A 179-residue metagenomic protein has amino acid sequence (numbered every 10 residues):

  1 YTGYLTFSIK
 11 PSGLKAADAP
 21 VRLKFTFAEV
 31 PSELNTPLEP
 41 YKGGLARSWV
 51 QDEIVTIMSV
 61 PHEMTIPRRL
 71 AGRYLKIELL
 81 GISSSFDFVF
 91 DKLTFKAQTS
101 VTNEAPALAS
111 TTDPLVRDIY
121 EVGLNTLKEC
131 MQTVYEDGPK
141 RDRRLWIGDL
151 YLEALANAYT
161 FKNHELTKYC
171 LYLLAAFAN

Functional and structural regions predicted by a protein language model:
Y1-D137, D149, E165-C170: Extracellular/oxidizing-compartment recognition motifs
G123, E153, L174: Conserved hydrophobic/aromatic pocket- or pore-lining residues that grip, position, or stack substrates in active sites
M131-D142, F177-N179: Glycine- and aromatic-rich loop/turn segments at beta-sheet edges
R141-D149, K162: Aromatic- and histidine-enriched alpha-helix N-cap/loop-to-helix transition segments that scaffold the rims
L152-N163: Well-ordered alpha-helical scaffold segments within catalytic/enzyme domains
K162-L166, A178-N179: Proline-centered turn/helix-capping motifs that create local helix->coil transitions or kinks
L171-F177: Membrane-interface coil-to-helix junctions
